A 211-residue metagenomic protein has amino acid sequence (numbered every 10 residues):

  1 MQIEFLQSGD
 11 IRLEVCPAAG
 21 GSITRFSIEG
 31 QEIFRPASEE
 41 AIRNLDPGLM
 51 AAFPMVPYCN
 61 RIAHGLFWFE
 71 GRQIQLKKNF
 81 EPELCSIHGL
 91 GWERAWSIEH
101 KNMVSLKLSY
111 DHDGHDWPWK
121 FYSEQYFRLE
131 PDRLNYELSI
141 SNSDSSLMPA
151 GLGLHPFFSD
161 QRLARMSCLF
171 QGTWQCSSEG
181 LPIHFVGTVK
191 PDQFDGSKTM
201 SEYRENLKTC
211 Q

Functional and structural regions predicted by a protein language model:
M1-F80: Beta-strand-rich N-terminal accessory domains
M1-Q7, P47-M50, D113, K198-Q211: Beta-strand-rich recognition/accessory modules
L6, P17, Y110-F158: Acidic, contiguous internal or C-terminal segments within carbohydrate-active enzymes that form a structured patch used
Q7, R72, K77-P131: Extended, loop-rich substrate-binding clefts of extracytoplasmic carbohydrate-active enzymes
G9, G20, R61, L90-E93 (+3 more regions): Residues that act as N-cap/strand-start positions at coil-to-secondary-structure junctions
E32-F34, I42, P47, C59 (+6 more regions): Hydrophobic small-molecule pocket/channel-lining residues, especially in calycin-type beta-barrels
E32-L49, I74-A95, R165-V186: Glycine-rich, pocket-lining loop/helix-strand segments that form or immediately flank
L147-P149, P156-Q211: Active-site/ligand-binding surface loops and adjacent short beta/alpha elements that line catalytic pockets across
